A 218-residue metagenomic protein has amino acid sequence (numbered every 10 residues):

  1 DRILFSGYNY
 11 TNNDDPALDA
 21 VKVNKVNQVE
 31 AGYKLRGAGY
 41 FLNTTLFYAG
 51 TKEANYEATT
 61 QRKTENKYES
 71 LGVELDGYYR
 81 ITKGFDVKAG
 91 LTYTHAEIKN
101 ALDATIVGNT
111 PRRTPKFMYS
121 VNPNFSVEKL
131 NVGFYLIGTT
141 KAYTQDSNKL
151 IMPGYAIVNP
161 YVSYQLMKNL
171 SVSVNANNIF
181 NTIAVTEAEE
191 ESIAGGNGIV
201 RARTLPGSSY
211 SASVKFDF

Functional and structural regions predicted by a protein language model:
D1-K52, Y56-R80, T110-F117, I151-P153 (+2 more regions): Outer-membrane beta-barrel signature, preferentially recognizing the C-terminal barrel domain of Gram-negative
I3, G39-N43, G84-V87, K129-G133 (+1 more regions): Repeated loop/turn-to-beta-strand initiation elements of outer-membrane beta-barrel proteins
L4, K52, K141-Y143, Y164-F218: C-terminal beta-signal and adjacent terminal beta-strands/loops of Gram-negative outer-membrane beta-barrel proteins
S6-N12, A54-A58, K99-I106, D146 (+1 more regions): Outer-membrane beta-barrel and related beta-rich outer-membrane complex signature in Gram-negative bacteria
R36, S126-V127, M152, L166: Structural motif
L46-G50, K63-S147, F180, S213-D217: Gram-negative outer-membrane beta-barrel transporters
P123, N159-S163: Transmembrane beta-barrel strand/turn architecture of Gram-negative outer membrane proteins
Y143-T144, G154-N159: Short, local alpha-helical segments
